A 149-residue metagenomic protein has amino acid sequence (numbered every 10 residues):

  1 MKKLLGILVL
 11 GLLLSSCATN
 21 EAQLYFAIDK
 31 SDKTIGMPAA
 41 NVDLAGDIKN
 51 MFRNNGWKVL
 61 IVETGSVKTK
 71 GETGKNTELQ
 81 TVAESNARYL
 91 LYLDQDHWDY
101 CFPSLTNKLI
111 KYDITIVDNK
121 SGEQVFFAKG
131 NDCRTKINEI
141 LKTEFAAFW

Functional and structural regions predicted by a protein language model:
K2-I7: Sec-dependent signal peptide recognition, specifically the positively charged N-region followed immediately by
L13-S16: C-terminal motif of bacterial Sec signal peptides marking the signal peptidase cleavage site
A18-K30, D43-A45, M51, K120-W149: C-terminal/domain-edge helix-coil "capping" segments
S31-L90: N-terminal segment of the mature soluble domain
A83-R88, I116-E123: A short, structured loop/turn motif at beta-sheet edges
S85-C101: Charged, amphipathic alpha-helical segments
F102-N107: Short consensus segments that form the blades of beta-propeller domains, in both extracellular/periplasmic
D113: Conserved beta-strand and immediately adjacent loop positions that scaffold enzyme active sites
